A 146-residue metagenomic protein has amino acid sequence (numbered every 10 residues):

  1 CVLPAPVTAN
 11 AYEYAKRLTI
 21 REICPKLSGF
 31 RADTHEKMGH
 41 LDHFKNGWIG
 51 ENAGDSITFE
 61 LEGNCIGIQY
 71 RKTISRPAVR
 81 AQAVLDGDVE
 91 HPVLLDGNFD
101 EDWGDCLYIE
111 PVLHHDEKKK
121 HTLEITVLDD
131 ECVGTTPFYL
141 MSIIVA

Functional and structural regions predicted by a protein language model:
C1-A146: Conserved catalytic region of serine esterases and O-acyltransferases that act on ester linkages in lipids
